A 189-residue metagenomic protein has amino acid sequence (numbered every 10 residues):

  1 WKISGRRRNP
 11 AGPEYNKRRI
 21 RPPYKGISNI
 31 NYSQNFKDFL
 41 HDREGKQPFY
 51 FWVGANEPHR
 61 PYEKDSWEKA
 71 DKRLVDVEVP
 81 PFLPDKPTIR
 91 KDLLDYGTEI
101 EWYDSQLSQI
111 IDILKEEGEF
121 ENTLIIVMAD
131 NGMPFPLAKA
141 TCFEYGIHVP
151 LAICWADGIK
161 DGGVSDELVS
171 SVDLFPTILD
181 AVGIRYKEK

Functional and structural regions predicted by a protein language model:
G5-A11, R18-I30, K37-K189: Active-site-proximal cap/lid insertion segments
